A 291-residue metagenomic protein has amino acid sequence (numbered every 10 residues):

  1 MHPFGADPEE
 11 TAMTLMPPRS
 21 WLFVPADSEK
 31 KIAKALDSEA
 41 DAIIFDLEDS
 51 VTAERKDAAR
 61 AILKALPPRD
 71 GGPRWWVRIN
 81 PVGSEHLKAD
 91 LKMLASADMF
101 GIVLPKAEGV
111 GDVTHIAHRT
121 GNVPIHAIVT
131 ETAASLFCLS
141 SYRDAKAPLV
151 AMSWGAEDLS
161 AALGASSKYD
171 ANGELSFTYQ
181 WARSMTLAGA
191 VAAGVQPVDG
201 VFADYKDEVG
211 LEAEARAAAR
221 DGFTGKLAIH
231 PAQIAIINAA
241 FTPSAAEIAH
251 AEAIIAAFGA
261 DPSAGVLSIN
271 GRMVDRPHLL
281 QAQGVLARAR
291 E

Functional and structural regions predicted by a protein language model:
H2-E291: Expand to "…catalyze enediolate/carbanion chemistry for C-C bond making/breaking, isomerization, decarboxylation
